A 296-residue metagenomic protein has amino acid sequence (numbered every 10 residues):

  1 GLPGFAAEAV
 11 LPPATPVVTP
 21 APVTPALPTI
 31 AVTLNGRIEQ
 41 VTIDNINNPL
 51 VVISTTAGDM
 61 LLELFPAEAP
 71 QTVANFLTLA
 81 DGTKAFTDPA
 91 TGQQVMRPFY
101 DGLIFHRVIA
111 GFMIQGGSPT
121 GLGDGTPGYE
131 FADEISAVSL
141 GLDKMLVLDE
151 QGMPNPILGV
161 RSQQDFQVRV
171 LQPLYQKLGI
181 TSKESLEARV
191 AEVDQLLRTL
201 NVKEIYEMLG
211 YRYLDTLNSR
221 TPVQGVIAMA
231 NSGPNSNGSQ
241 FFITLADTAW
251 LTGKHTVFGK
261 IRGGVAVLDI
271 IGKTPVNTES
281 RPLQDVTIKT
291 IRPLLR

Functional and structural regions predicted by a protein language model:
L2-R296: Cross-family detector of peptidyl-prolyl cis-trans isomerase
